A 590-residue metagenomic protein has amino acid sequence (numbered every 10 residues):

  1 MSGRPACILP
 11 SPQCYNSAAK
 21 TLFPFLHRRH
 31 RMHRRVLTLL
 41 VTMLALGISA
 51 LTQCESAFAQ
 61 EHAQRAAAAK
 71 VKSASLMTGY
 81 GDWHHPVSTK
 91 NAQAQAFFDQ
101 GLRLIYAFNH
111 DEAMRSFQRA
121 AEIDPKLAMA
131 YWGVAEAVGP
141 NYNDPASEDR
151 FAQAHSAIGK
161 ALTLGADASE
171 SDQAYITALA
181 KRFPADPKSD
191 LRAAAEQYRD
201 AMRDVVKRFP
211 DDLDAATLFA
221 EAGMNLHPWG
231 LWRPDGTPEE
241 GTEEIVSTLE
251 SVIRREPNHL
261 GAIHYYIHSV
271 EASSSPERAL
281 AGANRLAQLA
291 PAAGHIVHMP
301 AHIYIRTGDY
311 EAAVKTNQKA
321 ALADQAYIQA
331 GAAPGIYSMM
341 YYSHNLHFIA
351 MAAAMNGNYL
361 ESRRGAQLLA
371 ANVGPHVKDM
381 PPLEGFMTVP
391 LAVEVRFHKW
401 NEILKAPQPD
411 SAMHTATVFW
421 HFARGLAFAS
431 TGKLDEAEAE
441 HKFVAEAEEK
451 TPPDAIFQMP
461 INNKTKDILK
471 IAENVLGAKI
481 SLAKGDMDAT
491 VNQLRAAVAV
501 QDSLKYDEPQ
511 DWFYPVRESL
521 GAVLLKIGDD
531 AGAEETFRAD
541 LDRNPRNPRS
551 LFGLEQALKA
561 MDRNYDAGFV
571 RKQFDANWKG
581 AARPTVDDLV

Functional and structural regions predicted by a protein language model:
A92-D99, L127-V138, D167-P187, D211-R233 (+8 more regions): Amphipathic alpha-helical repeat scaffolds of TPR domains
F98, W132-G133, T217, H264-Y265 (+11 more regions): Alpha-solenoid helical repeat scaffolds
H110-E112, V134-A168, A180-A193, L226-P238 (+2 more regions): Inter-helical turn/loop elements of alpha-helical hairpins
A135, G139, D149-A166, V314-Q325 (+5 more regions): TPR/TPR-like (Sel1-like) alpha-helical repeat modules
R208, R255, R285-A292, G335-I336 (+7 more regions): Solenoid-like repeat scaffolds
